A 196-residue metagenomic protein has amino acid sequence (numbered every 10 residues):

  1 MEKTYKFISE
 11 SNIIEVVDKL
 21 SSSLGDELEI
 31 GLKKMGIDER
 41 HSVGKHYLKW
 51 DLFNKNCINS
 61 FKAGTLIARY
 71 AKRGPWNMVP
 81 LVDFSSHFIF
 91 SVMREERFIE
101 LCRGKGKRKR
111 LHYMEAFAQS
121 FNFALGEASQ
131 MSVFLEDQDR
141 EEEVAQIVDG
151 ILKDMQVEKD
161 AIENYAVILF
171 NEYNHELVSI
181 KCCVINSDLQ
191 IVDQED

Functional and structural regions predicted by a protein language model:
M1-L48: Interdomain/boundary linker segments immediately adjacent to catalytic/signaling cores
S23, E39, L66-R69, L169: Intrinsically disordered, low-complexity segments enriched in polar/charged residues with Gly/Pro, especially when
V43, F61-S91: A short acidic/basic microdomain associated with nuclease active sites
W50-T65: Amphipathic alpha-helical segments
C57, C102, C182-C183: Generic recognition of cysteine residues
F84-S85, R94-E96, C183-V184: Secondary-structure transition/turn motif
F88-Q146: A recognition module on extended beta-rich or small alphabeta surfaces enriched in W/G with H and D/E
R140-D196: Glycine-rich, aromatic-bearing surface loops/beta-hairpins
